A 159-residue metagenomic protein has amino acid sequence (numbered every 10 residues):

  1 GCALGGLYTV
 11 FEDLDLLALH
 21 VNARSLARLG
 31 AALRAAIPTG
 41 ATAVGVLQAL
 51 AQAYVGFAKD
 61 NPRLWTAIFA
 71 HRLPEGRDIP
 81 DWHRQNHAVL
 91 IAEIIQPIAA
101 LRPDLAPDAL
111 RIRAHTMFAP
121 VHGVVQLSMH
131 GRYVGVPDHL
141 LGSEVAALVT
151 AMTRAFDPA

Functional and structural regions predicted by a protein language model:
G1-F11: Short hydrophobic/aromatic patch on the recognition helix
V10-R34, Q48: An amphipathic alpha-helix adjacent to DNA-recognition modules
H20, R34-R63, D104-P107, R113-M117: Hydrophobic alpha-helical connector segments
R28-T39, P120-L127: Solvent-exposed, amphipathic alpha-helical segments
R34, P38-A41, A70-L73, P103-A106 (+2 more regions): Short, flexible helix-adjacent loops and helix caps
D60-D78, Q126-V134: Amphipathic alpha-helical segments used for helix-helix packing
R77-R102, R111-H115, G142-A151: Amphipathic alpha-helical packing segments from all-alpha helical-bundle domains
F118-V136, A151-A159: Amphipathic C-terminal alpha-helical segment
